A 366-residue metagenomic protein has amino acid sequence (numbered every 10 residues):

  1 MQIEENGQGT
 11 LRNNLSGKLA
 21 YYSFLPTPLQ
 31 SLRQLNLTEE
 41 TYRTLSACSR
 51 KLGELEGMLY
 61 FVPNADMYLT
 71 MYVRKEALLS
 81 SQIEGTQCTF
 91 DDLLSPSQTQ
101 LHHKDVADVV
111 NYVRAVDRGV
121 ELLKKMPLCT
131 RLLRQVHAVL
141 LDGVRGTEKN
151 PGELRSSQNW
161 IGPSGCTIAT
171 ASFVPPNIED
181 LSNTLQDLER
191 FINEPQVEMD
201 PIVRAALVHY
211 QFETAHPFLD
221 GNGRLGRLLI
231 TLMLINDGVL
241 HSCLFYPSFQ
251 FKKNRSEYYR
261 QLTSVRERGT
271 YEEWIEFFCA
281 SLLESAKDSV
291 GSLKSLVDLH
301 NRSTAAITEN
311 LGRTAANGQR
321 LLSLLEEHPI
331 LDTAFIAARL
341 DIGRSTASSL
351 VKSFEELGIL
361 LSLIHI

Functional and structural regions predicted by a protein language model:
M1-I364: FIC/Doc superfamily catalytic core
